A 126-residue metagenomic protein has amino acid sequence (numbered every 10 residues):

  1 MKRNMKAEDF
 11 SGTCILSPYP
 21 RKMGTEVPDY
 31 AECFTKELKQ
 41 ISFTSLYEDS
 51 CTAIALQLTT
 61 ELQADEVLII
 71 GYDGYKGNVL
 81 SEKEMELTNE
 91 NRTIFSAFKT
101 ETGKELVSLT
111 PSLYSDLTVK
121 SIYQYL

Functional and structural regions predicted by a protein language model:
M1-L126: Metal-ion/cofactor- or nucleotide/acyl-coenzyme-handling active-site neighborhoods
